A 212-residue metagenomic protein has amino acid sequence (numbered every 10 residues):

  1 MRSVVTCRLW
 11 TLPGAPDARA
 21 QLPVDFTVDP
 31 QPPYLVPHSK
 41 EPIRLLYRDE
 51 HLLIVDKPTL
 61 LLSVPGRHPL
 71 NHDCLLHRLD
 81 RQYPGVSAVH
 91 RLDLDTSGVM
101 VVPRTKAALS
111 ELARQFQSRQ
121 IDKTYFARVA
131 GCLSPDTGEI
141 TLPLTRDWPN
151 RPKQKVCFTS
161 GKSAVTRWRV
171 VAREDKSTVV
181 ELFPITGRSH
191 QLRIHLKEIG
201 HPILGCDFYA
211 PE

Functional and structural regions predicted by a protein language model:
M1-V165, V171-D175, L196: RNA pseudouridine synthases
P69, W148, D175-E212: Pseudouridine synthase
